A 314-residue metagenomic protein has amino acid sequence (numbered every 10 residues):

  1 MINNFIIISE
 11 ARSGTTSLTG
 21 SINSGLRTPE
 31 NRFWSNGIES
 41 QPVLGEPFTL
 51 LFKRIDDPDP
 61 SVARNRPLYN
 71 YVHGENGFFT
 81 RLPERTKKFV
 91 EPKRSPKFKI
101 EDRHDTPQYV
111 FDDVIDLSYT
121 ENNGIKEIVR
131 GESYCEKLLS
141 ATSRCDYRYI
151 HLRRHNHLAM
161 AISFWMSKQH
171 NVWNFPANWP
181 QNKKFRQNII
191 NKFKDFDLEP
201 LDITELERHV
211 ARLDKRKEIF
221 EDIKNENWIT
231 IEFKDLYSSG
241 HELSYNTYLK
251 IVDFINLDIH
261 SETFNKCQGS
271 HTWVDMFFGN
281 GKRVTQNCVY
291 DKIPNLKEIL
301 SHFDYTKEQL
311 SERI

Functional and structural regions predicted by a protein language model:
M1-V110, W273: PAPS-dependent sulfotransferase catalytic core
I2, Y119-N122, Y147: Short, high-confidence coil segments that cap the C-terminus of an alpha-helix and link into the following beta-strand
G25-L26, N225, I293: Acidic-histidine catalytic/liganding microenvironments
T49, I55-Y69, N174-L198, D202 (+3 more regions): PAPS-dependent sulfotransferase catalytic core
P67, T106-D113, K137, M160 (+4 more regions): Exposed alpha-helical structural elements
D105, Y109-K137: Glycine-rich phosphate-binding loop used to anchor ATP phosphates in small-molecule kinases, encompassing both
G124-I259: PAPS-dependent sulfotransferase catalytic domain
